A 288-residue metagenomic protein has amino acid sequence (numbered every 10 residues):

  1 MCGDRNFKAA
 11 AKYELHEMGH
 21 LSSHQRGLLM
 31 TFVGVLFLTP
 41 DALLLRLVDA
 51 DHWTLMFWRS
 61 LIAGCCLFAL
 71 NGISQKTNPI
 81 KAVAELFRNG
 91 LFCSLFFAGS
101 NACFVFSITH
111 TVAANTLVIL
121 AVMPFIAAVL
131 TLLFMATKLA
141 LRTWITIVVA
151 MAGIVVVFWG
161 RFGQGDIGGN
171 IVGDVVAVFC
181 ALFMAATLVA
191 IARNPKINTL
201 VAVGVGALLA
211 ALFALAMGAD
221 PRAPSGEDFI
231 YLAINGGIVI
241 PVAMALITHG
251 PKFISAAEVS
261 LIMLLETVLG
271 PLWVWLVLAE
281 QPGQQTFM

Functional and structural regions predicted by a protein language model:
R5-F57, L61, C65, L95 (+4 more regions): Glycine-/small-residue-enriched transmembrane alpha-helix faces in small-molecule transporters and effluxers
H20-L21, S60, N71, L264-M288: C-terminal-most transmembrane helix of multi-pass membrane proteins
G27, A50-G99, I126-A127, L182-T187 (+2 more regions): Transmembrane alpha-helices of multi-pass small-molecule transport proteins
F37-L38, S74-N115, L120, V156 (+1 more regions): Specific transmembrane alpha-helical segments of multi-pass solute transporters/efflux pumps, especially DMT/EamA
T54, L61-C65, V105-K138, A257-W275: Specific alpha-helical transmembrane segments that line the substrate/conduction pathway and gating interfaces
R59, A84, L117-L120, A136-V156 (+2 more regions): Loop-to-transmembrane alpha-helix entry segments
L67, N71, F97, R142-R161 (+4 more regions): Hydrophobic transmembrane alpha-helices of multi-pass small-molecule transport proteins
T116-V122, A190-L209, I240-L276: Helix-helix packing/entry segments at the starts of transmembrane helices
